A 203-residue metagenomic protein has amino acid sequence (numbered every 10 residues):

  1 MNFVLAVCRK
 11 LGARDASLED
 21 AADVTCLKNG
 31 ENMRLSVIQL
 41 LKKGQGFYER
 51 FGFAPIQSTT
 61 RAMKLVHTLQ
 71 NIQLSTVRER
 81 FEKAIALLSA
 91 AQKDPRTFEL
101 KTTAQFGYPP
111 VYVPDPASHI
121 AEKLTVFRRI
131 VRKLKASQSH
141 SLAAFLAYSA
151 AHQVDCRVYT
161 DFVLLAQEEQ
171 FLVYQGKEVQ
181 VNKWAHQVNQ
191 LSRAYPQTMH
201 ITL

Functional and structural regions predicted by a protein language model:
M1: Glycine-rich phosphate-binding loop
A6-L40: Conserved GNAT acetyl-CoA-binding A-motif
D20-V24, F53, S58: An acidic- and aromatic-residue-enriched active-site/binding cleft used to recognize and process polar
Y48: Conserved active-site tyrosine of GNAT-family acetyltransferases
A54-T68: Conserved catalytic-core motifs of GNAT/GCN5-like acyltransferases
N71, S75-R78: A positional "C-terminalness" feature that preferentially activates on distal terminal regions of long, nucleic
L87-L203: Elongated scaffolding segments in large macromolecular assemblies, built predominantly from amphipathic alpha-helices
